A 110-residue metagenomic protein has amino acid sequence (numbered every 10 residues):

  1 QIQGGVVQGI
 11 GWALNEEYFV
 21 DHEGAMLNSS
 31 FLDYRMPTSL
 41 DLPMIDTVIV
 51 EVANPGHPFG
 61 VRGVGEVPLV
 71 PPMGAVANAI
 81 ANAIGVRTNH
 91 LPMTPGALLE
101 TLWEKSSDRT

Functional and structural regions predicted by a protein language model:
Q1-T110: C-terminal catalytic domains of large/alpha subunits in multi-subunit enzymes
